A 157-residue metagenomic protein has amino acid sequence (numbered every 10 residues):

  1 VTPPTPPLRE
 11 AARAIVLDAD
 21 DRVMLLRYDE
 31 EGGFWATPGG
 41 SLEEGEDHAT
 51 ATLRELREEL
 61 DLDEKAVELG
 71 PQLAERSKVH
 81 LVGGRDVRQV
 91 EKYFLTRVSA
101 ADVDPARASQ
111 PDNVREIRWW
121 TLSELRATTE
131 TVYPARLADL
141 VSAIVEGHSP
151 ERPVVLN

Functional and structural regions predicted by a protein language model:
T2-V23, S41-E44, L95: Conserved N-terminal beta-strand and adjoining loop/helix that marks the start of the Nudix/MutT-like hydrolase domain
R9, G32, T37, V87-E91 (+1 more regions): Short connector loops at helix/strand junctions that flank enzyme active sites, especially segments positioning acidic
D18-D21, R97-D102, L122-E124: Short loop segments at secondary-structure junctions
R22-E59: Conserved Nudix-box catalytic region and its N-terminal flanking loop in Nudix hydrolases and closely related
D63-A74: A short coil-to-beta-strand element that immediately follows conserved catalytic motifs
R76-P105, R118, L140, I144: Active-site-adjacent beta-strand/loop module that shapes the phosphate/pyrophosphate-binding cleft
Y93-L95, P105-V141: NUDIX/MutT-family hydrolases
Y133-N157: Charged phosphate-binding loop/patch that engages nucleotide di/tri-phosphates or the phosphate backbone of nucleic
